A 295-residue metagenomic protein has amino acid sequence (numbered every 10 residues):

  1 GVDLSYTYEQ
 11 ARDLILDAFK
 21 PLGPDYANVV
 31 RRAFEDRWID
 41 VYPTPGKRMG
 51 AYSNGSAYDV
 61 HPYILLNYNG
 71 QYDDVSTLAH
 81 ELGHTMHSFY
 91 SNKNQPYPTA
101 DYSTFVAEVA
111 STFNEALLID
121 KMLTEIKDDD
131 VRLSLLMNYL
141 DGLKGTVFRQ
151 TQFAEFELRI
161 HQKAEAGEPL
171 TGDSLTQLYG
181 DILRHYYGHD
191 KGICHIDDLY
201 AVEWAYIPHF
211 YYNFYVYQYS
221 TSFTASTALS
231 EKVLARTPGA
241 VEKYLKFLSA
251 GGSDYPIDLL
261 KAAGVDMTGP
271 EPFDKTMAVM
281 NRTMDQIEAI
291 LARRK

Functional and structural regions predicted by a protein language model:
G1-Y63: Contiguous, non-catalytic segments that form substrate-binding/exosite surfaces or channel walls
D17, P21-N28, N54, H84 (+2 more regions): Conserved helix-loop functional segments at active or binding sites
G23, A27, Q71, K275 (+1 more regions): Conserved functional hotspot residues or short segments at active or partner-binding sites across diverse domains
A57, S76-T77, S88-T112: Post-HEXXH active-site segment of zinc metalloproteases
Y63-N67, N94-T104, L135-G142, H161-K163 (+2 more regions): Short beta-alpha connecting loops at secondary-structure transitions that line or flank enzyme active sites
D73-E81: Short alpha-helical catalytic segment bearing the HExxH-like zincin motif of zinc-dependent metalloproteases
L78, M86, A116, K121-I126 (+2 more regions): C-terminal, non-catalytic "cap/extension" segments appended to globular domains
Y102-V131, Y139-D141, G145, S222: Post-HExxH zinc-binding segment in Zn-dependent metallohydrolases
